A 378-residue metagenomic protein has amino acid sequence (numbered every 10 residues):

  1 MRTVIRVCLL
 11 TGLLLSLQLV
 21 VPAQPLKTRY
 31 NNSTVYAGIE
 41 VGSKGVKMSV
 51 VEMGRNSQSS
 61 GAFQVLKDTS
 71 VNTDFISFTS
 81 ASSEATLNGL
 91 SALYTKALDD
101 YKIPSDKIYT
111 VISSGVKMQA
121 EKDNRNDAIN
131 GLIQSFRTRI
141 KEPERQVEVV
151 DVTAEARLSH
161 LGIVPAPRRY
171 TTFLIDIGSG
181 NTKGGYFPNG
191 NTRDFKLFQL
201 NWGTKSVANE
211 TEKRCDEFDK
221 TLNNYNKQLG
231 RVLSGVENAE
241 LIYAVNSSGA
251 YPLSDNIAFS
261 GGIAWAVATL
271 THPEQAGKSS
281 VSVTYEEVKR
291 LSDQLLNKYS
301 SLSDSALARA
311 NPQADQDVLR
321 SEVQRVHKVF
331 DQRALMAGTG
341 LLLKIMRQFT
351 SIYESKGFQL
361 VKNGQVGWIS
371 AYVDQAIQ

Functional and structural regions predicted by a protein language model:
M1-R6: Positively charged n-region of N-terminal signal peptides that target proteins for export
V7-Q18: Bacterial N-terminal signal peptides
V21-P25: Boundary at the C-terminal end of the N-terminal hydrophobic targeting segment
T28-F63, I163-F195, L200, G262: Gly/Thr-rich phosphate-binding beta-strand-loop-beta motif of the actin/hexokinase/Hsp70
Y30-N32, S60-Q64, Y101-D106, E142-E144 (+2 more regions): Short helix-terminating capping/connector loops at secondary-structure junctions
A37-I140: Conserved phosphate-binding loops in N-terminal lobes of ATP-dependent enzymes of the actin/Hsp70/sugar-kinase
F78-S91, A120, N124-I129, R137-T171 (+2 more regions): Helical "lid/coupling" subdomains associated with nucleotide-phosphate turnover
I112-V116, I177-T182, I257-A264: Glycine-rich beta-strand-to-loop/alpha-helix junction loops that act as flexible
